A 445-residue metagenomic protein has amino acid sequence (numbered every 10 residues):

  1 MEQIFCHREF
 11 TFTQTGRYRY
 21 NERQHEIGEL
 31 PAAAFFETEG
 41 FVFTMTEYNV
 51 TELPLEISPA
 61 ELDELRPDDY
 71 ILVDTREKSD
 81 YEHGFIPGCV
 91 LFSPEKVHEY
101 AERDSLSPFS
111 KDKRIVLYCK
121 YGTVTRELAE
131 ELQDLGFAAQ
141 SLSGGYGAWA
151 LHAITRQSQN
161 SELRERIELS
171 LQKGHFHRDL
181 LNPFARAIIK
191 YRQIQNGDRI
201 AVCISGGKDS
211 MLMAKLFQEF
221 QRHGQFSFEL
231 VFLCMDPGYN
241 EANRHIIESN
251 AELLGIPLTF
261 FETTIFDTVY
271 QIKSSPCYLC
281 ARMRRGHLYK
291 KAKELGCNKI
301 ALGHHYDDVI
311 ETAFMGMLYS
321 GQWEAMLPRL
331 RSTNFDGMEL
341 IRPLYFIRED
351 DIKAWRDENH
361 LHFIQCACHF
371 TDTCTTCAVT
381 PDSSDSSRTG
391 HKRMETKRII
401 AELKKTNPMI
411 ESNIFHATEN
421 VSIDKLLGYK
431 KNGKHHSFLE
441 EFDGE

Functional and structural regions predicted by a protein language model:
H7, Y18-N21, H25: Intrinsic-disorder-associated, low-complexity terminal segments enriched in Asp/Asn/His/Tyr and depleted of Lys/Arg
T11, R17-Y20, F41-T44, Q159: Short, positively charged and aromatic/hydrophobic N-terminal segments
Q24-H25, E29-A34: Short, often N-terminal, low-complexity regions that either remain intrinsically disordered or form a short helix
G40, T46-D63, P67-Y70, K78-R114 (+2 more regions): Rhodanese-like catalytic fold shared by cysteine-dependent sulfurtransferases and DSP/PTP-type phosphatases
S158-M315, Y319-W323, L327, D350-D351 (+1 more regions): ATP-dependent adenylation/nucleotidyltransferase module used to activate substrates
I300, D307-E395, I399: Catalytic subdomain that performs nucleotidyl-dependent activation
L361-E445: The feature marks non-catalytic terminal segments
